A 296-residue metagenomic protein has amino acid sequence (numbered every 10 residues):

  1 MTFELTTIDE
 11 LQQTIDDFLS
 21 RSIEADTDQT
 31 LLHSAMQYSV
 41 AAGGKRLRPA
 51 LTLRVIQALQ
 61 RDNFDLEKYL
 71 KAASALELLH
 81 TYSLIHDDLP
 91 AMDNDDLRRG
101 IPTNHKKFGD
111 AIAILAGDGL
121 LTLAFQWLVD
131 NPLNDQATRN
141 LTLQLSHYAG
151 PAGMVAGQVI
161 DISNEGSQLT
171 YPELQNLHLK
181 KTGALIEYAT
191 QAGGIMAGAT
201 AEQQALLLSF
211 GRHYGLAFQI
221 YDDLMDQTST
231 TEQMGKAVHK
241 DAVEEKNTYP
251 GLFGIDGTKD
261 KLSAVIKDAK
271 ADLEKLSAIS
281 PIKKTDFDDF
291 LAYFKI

Functional and structural regions predicted by a protein language model:
M1-I296: All-alpha prenyltransferase/terpene-synthase fold signal
